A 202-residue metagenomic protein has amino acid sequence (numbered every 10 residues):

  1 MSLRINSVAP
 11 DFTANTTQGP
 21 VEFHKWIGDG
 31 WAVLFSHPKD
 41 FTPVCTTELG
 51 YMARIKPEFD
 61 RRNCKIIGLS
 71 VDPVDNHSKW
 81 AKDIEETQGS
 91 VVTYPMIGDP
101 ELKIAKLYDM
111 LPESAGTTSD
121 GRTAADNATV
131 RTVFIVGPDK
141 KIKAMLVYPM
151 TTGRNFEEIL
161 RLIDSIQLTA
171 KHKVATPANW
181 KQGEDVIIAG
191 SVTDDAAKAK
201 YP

Functional and structural regions predicted by a protein language model:
M1-P202: Chalcogenol-based redox active-site neighborhoods
